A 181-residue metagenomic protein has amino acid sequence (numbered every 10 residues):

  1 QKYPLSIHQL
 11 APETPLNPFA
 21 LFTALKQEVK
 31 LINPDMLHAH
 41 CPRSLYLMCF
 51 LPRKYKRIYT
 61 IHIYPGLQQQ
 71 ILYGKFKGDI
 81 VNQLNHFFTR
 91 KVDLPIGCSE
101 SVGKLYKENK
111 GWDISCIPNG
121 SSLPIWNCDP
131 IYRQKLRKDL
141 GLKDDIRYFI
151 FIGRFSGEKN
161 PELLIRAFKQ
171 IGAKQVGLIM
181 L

Functional and structural regions predicted by a protein language model:
Q1-P18, P118: Conserved nucleotide-sugar phosphate-binding/catalytic loop shared by glycosyltransferases and other
L16, A20, K104-E108, G120-D139 (+1 more regions): Acidic anion/phosphate-binding donor-loop and adjacent secondary structure in glycosyltransferase catalytic cores
T23-Q27, K77-P95, N109: Membrane-proximal helix-turn-helix segments that form the acceptor-binding/catalytic region of lipid-linked
M36, P52-Q68, N85, I96 (+1 more regions): Active-site proximal beta-strand in glycosyltransferases
A39-L45, I61: Short His-centered aromatic/hydrophobic patch
R90-C116, S121-W126: A short, active-site helix/loop in glycosyltransferases that binds the activated sugar's phosphate group
S121-S122, I152-E158, G177-L181: Glycosyltransferase donor-sugar binding loop
R147-Q170: A conserved mid-protein helix/loop that constitutes part of the nucleotide-sugar donor-binding site
